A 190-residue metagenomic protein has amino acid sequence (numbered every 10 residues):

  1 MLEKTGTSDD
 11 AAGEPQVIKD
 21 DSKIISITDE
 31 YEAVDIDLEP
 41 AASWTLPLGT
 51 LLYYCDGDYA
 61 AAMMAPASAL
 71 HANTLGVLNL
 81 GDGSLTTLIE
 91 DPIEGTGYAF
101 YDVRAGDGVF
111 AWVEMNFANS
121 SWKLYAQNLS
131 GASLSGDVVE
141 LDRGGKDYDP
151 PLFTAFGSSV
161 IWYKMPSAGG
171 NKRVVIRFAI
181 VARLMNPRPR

Functional and structural regions predicted by a protein language model:
M1-Y98, F117: N-terminal "mature head" segments of proteins
P15, S22-I24, A33-D35, G49 (+5 more regions): Intrinsically disordered, low-complexity regions
V34-P40, G81-T87, S130-D137, V181-P187: Beta-strand initiation motifs
S43-G57, M63, I93-G106, E140-G157 (+1 more regions): Repeated scaffold domains used in trafficking and secretory/extracellular systems, primarily beta-propellers
Y59-A60, V109-F110, K123, S158-V160: Generic structural signal for coil-to-beta-strand starts
M63-V77, E114-N128, Y163-V181: Structural motif
G76, L85-K146: Non-cytosolic head/periplasmic domains of membrane-anchored proteins
